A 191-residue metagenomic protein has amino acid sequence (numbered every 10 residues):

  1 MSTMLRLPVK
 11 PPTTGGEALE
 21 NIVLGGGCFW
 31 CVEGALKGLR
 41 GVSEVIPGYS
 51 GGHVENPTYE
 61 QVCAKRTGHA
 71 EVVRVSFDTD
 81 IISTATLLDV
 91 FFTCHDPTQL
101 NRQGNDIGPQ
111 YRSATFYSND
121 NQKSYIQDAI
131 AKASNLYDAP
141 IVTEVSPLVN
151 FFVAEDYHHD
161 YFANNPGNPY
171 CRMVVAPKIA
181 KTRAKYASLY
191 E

Functional and structural regions predicted by a protein language model:
M1-E191: Flexible coil/turn and secondary-structure edge motifs
